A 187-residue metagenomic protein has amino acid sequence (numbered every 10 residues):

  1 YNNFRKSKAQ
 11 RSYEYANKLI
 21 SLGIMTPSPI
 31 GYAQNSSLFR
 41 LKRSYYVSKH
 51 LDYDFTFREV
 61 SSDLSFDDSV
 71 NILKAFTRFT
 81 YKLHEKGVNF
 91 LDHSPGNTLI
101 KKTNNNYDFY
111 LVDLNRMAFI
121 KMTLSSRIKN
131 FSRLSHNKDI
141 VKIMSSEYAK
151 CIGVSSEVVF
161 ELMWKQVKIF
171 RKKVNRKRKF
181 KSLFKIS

Functional and structural regions predicted by a protein language model:
Y1-F55, A75-K86, K179-L183, S187: Conserved ATP-binding subdomain of kinase catalytic cores across diverse folds
D52, P95, R116: Short, glycine/acidic-enriched loop or turn micro-motifs at the edges of active sites
T56-S65: AlphaC helix of the protein kinase catalytic domain
S69-L73: Short alpha-helical scaffold element within the canonical Hanks-type protein kinase domain
G87, D92: Conserved catalytic-loop position in the HRD/HxD motif
H93-I100: Hydrophobic residue at the +6 position relative to the catalytic HRD Asp in the kinase catalytic loop
I100-N106: Activation-loop N-terminal segment of eukaryotic-like protein kinases
Y107-I186: C-lobe/activation-segment region of protein kinase-like
